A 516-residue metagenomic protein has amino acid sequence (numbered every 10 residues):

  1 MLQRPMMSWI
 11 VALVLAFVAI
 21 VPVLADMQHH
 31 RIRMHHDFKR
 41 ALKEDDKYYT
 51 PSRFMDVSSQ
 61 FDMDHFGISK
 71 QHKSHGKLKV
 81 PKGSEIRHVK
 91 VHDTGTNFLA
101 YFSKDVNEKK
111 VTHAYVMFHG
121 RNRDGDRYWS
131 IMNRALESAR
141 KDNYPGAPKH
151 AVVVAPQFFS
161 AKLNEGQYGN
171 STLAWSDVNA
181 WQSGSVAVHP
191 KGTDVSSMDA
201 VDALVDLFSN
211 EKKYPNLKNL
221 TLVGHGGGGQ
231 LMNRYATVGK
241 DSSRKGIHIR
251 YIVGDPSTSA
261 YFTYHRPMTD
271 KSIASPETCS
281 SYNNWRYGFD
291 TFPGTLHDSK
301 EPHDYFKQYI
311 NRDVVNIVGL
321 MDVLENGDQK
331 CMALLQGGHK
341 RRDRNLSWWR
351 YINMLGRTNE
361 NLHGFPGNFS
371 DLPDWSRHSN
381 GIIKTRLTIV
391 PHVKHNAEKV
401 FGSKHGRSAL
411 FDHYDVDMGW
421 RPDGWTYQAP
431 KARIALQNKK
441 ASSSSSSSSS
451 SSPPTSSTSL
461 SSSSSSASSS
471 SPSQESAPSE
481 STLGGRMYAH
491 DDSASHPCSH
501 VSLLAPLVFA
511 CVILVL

Functional and structural regions predicted by a protein language model:
L15-D45, S464-S466, S470-S473, T482 (+2 more regions): N-terminal signal peptide
P22-A114, N122, D126-V152, W181-T193 (+6 more regions): A domain-start/cap signature at the N-terminus of enzymes
R121-L207, I247-T258, F262, W349 (+3 more regions): Active-site machinery of serine-nucleophile hydrolases
G229-D241: Short glycine-enriched nucleophile-adjacent loop and the immediately C-terminal alpha-helix near the catalytic center
G246-L346, R350-L362: The feature captures the conserved acid-bearing segment of alpha/beta-hydrolase catalytic domains
I317, Q329-A333, L346-A441: C-terminal catalytic histidine-bearing segment of alpha/beta-hydrolase fold enzymes
S471-V501: Extracellular Ser/Thr-rich, low-complexity/disordered mucin-like segments
D492-L516: Cleavable C-terminal sorting propeptides in eukaryotic secreted/cell-surface proteins
